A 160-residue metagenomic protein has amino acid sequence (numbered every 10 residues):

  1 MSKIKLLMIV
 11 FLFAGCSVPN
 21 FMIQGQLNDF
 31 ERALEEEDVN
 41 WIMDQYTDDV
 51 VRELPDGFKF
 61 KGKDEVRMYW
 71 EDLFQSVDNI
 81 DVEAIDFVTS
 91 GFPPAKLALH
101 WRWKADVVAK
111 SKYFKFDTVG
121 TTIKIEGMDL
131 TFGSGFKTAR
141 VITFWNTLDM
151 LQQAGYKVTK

Functional and structural regions predicted by a protein language model:
S2-I9: Sec-dependent signal peptide recognition, specifically the positively charged N-region followed immediately by
A14-D48, V158-K160: Short, low-complexity N-terminal intrinsically disordered segments enriched in polar/charged residues
S17-M22, E53, R67, E71-K160: A beta-strand edge to alpha-helix "cap/lid" segment located at domain peripheries
A33-E36, D56, F60, F144: Residues at alpha-helix boundaries and the short loops/turns that link adjacent helices
Q45, D49-K61, L73-V77: A short gly/proline-enriched turn/hairpin at secondary-structure junctions
